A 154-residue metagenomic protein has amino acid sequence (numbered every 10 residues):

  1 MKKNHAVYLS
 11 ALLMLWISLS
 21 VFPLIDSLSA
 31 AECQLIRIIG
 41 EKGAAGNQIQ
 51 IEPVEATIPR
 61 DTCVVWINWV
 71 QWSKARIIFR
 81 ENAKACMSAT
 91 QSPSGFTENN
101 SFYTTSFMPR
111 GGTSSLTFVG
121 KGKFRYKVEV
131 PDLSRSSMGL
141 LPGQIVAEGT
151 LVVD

Functional and structural regions predicted by a protein language model:
M1-H5: Positively charged n-region of N-terminal signal peptides that target proteins for export
S10-P23: Bacterial N-terminal signal peptides
A31-C63: N-terminal edge beta-strand
P53-F79, S114-V119: Beta-strand cores of secreted/periplasmic/IMS beta-sandwich domains, seen most often in copper-related folds
D61, Q91-G95, R110-G111: Tight coil/turn sites that cap or link beta-strands
A83-S92: Short aromatic-acidic-glycine turn motif
N99-D154: Extracellular/periplasmic metallocenter environments
